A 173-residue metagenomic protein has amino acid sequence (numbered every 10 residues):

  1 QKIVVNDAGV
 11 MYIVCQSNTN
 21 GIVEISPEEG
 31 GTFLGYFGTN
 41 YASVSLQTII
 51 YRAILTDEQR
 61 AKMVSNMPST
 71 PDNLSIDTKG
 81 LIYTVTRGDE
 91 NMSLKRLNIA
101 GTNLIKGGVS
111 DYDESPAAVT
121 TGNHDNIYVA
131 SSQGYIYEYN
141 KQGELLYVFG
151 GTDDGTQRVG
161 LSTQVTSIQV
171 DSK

Functional and structural regions predicted by a protein language model:
Q1, G30-M67, T102-Y112, L146-G160: Surface-exposed loop and turn segments in beta-propeller and other repeat-based domains that flank or scaffold
V5-A8, I76-K79, T121-H124, V170-S172: Residue-level detector of Asp-centered blade-edge/turn motifs that repeat once per structural unit in beta-propeller
D7, N18, T70, E90 (+2 more regions): Beta-rich catalytic cores
A8, Q16-N18, P27, K79 (+2 more regions): Short loop/turn segments immediately following the C-termini of beta-strands
V10-I13, L81-T84, N126-V129, Y137 (+1 more regions): Conserved beta-propeller blade signature
T19-I22, G31, N91-L94, Y135-Y137: Structural signal for beta-propeller blades
S26-G30, L97-T102, N140-E144: Short loop/turn segments that connect beta-strands within beta-propeller blades
